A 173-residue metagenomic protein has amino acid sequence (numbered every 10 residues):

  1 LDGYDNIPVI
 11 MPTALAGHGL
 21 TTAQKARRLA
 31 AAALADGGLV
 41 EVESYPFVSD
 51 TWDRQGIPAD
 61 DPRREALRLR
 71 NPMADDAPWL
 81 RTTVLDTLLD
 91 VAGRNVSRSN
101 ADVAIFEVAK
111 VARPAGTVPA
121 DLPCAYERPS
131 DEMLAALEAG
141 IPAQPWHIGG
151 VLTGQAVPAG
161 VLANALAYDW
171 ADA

Functional and structural regions predicted by a protein language model:
L1-A173: Extended beta-strand-rich architecture
